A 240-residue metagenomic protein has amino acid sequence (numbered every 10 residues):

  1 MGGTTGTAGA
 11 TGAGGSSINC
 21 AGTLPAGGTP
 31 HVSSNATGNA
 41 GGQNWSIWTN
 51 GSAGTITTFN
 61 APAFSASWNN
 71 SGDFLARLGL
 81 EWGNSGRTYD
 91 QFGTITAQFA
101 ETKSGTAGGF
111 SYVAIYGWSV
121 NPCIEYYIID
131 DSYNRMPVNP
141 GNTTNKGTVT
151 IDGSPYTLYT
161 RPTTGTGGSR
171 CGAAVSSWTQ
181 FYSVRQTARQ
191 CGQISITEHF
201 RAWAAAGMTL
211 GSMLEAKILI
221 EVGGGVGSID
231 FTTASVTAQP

Functional and structural regions predicted by a protein language model:
M1-S17: Ser/Thr-rich, Pro/Gly/Ala-heavy low-complexity intrinsically disordered linkers and tails of secreted extracellular
G12-A61: N-terminal module-boundary/linker segments of secreted carbohydrate-active enzymes
S52-G79: Short carbohydrate-recognition loop motifs
D73-R77, K103-G108, N121-E125, R189-I194 (+1 more regions): Short, surface-exposed beta-strand/loop "edge" segments at domain boundaries and coil↔beta transitions
G79-T150: Extracellular-facing segments of soluble proteins and assemblies that are Gly/Ser/Thr-biased and enriched in aromatics
W82-T88, P162, T166-L210: Beta-sandwich interaction modules
N121-A188: An exposed acidic His-Trp-rich patch
R189-P240: Long, compositionally biased interface segments
